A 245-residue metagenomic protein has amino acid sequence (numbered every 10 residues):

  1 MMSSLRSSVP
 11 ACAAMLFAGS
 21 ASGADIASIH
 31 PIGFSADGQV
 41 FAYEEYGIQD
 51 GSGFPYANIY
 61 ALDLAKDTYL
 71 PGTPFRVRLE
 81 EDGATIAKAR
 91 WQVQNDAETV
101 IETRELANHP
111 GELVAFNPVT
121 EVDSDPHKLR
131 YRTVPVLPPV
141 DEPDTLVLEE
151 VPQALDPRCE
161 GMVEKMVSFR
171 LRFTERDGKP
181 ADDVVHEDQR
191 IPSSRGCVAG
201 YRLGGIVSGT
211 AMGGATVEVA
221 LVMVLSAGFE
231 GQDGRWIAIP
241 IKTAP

Functional and structural regions predicted by a protein language model:
M1-P10: Bacterial N-terminal signal peptides that target proteins for export
C12-L16: A structural signal for the main folded, soluble domain(s) of proteins
A18-S20: N-terminal signal peptide c-region/cleavage motif recognized by signal peptidases
S22-P245: Exposed acidic/polar residues on beta-strands and adjacent loops within beta-sheet cores, strongest in beta-propeller
